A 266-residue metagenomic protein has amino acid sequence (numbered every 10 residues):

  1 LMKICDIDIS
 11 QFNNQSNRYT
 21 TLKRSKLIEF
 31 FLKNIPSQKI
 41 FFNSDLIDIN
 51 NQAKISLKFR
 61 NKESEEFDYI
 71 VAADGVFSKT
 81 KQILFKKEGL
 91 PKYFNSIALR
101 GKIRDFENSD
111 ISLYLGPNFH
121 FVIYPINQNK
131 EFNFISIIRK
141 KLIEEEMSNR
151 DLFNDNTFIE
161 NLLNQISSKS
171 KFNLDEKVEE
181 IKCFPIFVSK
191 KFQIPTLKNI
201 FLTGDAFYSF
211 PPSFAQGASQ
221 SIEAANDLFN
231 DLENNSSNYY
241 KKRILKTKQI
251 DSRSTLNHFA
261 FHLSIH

Functional and structural regions predicted by a protein language model:
L1-F85, G89-K102, I143-E145, D155-N156: Conserved N-terminal helical subregion
D6, N13-Y19, K23-R24, I28 (+2 more regions): Conserved FAD/dinucleotide-binding core of flavoprotein oxidoreductases
N43-D45, R60, G116, I137 (+3 more regions): Conserved beta-strand termini and adjacent loop/short-helix elements that scaffold enzyme active sites in alpha/beta
E66, E131, K198-N199: Conserved catalytic motifs of the protein kinase core domain
F77-S78, A98-R100, F119-V122, F207-Y208: Histidine-centered metal-chelating micro-motifs
S168-D175, Q193, S213-Q220, N226-H266: C-terminal helical "tail/cap" subdomain of flavin- and related membrane-associated enzymes
F184-P211: FAD-binding beta-loop-beta segment adjacent to the flavin cofactor pocket
